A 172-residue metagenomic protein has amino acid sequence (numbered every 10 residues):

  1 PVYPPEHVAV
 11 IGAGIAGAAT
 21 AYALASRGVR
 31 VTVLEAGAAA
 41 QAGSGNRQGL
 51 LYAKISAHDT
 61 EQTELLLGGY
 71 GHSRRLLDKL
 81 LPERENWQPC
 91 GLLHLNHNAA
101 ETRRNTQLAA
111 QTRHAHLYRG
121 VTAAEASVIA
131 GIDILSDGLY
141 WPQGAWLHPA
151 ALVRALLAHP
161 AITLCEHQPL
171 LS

Functional and structural regions predicted by a protein language model:
Y3-A16, T32: Beta1/beta-strand and adjacent pyrophosphate-binding region of the FAD-binding site in flavoprotein oxidoreductases
A21, A25: Gly/Ala-rich phosphate-binding loop of Rossmann-like dinucleotide-binding domains, activating on the conserved
S26-G45: Glycine-rich FAD pyrophosphate-binding loop
R30, L117-R119, T163: Conserved beta-strand segments of alpha/beta enzyme cores
E35, T122-A123, E166-Q168: Short loop/edge segments at beta-strand edges and connector loops that shape dinucleotide/nucleotide cofactor-binding
G49-I129: Dinucleotide-binding Rossmann-like beta1-alpha1 core, especially the glycine-rich loop that anchors the ADP
L139-S172: Helical element adjacent to the flavin cofactor pocket in flavoenzyme catalytic cores
